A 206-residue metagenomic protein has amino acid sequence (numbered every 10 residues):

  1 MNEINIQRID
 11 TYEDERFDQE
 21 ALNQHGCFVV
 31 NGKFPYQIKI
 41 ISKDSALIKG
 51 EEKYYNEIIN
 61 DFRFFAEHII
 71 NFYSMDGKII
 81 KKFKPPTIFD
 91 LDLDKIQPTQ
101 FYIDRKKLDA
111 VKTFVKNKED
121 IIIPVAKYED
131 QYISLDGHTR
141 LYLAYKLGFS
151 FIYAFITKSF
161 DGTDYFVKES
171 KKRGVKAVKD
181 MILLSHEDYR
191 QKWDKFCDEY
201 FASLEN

Functional and structural regions predicted by a protein language model:
N2-L135, T139, Y145: Short alpha-helix boundary/capping and kink motifs at helix termini
I9-D14, D18-A21, E129-N206: Basic- and aromatic-enriched surface patches that contact anionic nucleotides/nucleic acids
